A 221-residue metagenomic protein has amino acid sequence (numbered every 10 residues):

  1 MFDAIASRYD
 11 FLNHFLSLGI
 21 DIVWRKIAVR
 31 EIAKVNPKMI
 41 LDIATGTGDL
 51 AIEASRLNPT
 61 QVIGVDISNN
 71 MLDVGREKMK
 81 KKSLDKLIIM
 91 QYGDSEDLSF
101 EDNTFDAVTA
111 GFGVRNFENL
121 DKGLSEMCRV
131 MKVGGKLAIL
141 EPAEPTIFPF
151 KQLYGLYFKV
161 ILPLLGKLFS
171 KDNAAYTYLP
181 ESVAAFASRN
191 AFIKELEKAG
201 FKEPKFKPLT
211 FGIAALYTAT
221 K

Functional and structural regions predicted by a protein language model:
M1-D10, F158, F169: N-terminal, positively charged/glycine-rich alpha-helical extensions of SAM-dependent methyltransferases
Y9, V108-T109: Hydrophobic beta-strand segment of the Class I
F11, L18-M39, E53: Conserved alpha-helix/loop element of class I SAM-dependent methyltransferases that forms part of the SAM/SAH-binding
M39-D97: Class I SAM-dependent methyltransferase SAM/SAH-binding core
I67, L140, E144-E195, A199 (+1 more regions): C-terminal alpha-helical "lid/dimerization" subdomain adjacent to the S-adenosyl-L-methionine
E96-A107: A short acidic, Gly/Pro-enriched loop at the edge of an enzyme's catalytic core that lines a small-molecule cofactor
D121-K136: A short glycine-rich, Lys/Arg-flanked "PGG" loop and its adjoining helix->strand segment in the class I
I193, A199-K221: Core SAM-dependent methyltransferase catalytic element
